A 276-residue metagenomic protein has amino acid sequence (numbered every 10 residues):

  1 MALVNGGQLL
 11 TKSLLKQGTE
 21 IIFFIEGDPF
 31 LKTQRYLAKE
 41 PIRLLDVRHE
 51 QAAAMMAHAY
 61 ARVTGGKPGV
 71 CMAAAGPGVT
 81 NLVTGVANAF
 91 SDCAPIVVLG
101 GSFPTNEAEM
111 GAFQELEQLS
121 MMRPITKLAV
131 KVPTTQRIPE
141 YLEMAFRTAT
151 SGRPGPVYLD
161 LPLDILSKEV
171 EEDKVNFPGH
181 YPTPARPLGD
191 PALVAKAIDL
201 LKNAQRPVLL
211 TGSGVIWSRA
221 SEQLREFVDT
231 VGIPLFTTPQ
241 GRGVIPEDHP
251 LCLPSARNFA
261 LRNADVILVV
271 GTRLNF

Functional and structural regions predicted by a protein language model:
M1-F276: N-terminal alpha/beta PP-like core and its mobile active-site loop of ThDP/TPP-dependent enzymes
